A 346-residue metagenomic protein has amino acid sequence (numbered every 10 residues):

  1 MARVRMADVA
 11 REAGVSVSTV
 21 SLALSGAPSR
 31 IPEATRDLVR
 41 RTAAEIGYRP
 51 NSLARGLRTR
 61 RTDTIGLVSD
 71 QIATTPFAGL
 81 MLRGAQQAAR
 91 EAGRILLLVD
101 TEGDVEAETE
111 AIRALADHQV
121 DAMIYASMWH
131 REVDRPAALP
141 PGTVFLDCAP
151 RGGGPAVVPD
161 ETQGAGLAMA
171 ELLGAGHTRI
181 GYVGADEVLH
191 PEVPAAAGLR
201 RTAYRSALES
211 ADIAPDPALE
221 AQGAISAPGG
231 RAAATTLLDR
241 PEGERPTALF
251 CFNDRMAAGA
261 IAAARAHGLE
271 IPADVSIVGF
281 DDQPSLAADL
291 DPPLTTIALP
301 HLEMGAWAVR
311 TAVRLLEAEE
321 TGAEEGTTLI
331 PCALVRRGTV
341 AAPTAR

Functional and structural regions predicted by a protein language model:
M1-D63, R346: N-terminal helix-turn-helix DNA-binding module of bacterial transcription factors
M1-R5, R60, T64-A170, G174 (+1 more regions): Alpha-helical recognition/docking segments in bacterial nutrient-uptake and carbohydrate-utilization systems
T19-S21, L57-I72, R179-L189: Short beta-strand segments enriched in small/hydrophobic residues
I65, T143, I180, Y204 (+2 more regions): Structural signal for hydrophobic
D70-G79, V99-E106, V157-L167, V183-T235 (+4 more regions): Hinge/beta->alpha junction and helix N-cap segments in small-molecule ligand-binding domains
L115, Q119-S127, G181-V183, E220 (+2 more regions): Periplasmic-binding protein-like
T235, D239-R346: Flexible loop/turn connectors
